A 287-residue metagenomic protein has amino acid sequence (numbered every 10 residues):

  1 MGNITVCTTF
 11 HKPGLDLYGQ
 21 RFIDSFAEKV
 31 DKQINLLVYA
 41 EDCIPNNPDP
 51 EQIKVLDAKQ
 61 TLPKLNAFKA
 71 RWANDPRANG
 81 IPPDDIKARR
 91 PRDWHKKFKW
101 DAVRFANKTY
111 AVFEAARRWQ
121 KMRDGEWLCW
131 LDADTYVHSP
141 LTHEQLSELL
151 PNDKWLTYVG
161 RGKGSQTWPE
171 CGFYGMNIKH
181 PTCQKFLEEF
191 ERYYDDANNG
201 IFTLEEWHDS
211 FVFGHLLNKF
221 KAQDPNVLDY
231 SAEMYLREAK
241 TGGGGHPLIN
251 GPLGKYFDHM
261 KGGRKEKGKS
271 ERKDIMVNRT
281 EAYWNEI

Functional and structural regions predicted by a protein language model:
M1-W94, V103, R117-D124, I178-P181 (+3 more regions): N-terminal anchoring/stem segment of glycosyltransferases
L15, P45-P48, K64-L65, V137-P140 (+4 more regions): Short catalytic/ligand-binding loop motif for oxyanion handling, primarily in non-cytosolic enzymes, centered on
L17-Q20, A106-Y110, W207-H215: A structural signal for well-ordered alpha-helical segments within the folded catalytic domains of diverse enzymes
K97: Short acidic-hydrophobic catalytic motif
W100, R104-Y158: GT-A fold catalytic core of metal-dependent nucleotide-sugar glycosyltransferases, centered on the diacidic
K108, L131, P169-G172, D209: Residues that flank catalytic or metal-binding motifs in active/ligand-binding sites
H138-E206: Conserved catalytic core of nucleotide-sugar-dependent glycosyltransferases
I178-I287: Catalytic core and acceptor-binding pocket of nucleotide-sugar-dependent glycosyltransferases
